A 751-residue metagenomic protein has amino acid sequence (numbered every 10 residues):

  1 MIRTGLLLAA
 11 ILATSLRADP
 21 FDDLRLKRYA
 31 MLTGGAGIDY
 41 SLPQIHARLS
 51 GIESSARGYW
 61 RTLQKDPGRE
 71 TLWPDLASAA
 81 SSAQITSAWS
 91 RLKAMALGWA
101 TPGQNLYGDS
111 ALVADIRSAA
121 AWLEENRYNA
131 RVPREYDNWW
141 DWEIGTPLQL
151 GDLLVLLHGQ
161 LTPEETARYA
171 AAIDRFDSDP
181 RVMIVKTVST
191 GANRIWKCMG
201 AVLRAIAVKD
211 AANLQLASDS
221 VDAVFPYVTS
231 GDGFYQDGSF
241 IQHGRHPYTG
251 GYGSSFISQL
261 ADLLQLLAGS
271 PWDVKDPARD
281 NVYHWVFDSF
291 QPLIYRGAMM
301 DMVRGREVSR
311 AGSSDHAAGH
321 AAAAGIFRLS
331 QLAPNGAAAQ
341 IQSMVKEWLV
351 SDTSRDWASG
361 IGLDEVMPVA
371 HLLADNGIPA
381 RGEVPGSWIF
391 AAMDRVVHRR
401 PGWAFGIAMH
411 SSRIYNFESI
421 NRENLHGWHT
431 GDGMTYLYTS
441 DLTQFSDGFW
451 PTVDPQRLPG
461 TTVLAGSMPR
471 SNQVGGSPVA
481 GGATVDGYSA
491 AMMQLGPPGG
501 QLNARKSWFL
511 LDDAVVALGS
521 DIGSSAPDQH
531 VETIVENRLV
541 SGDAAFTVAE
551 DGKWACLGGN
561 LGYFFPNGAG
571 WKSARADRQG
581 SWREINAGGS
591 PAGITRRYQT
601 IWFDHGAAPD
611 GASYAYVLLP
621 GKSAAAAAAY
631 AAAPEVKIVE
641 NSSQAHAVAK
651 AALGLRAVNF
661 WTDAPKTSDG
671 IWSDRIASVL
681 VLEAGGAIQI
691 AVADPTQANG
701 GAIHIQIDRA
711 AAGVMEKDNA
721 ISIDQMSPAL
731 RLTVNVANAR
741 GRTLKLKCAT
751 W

Functional and structural regions predicted by a protein language model:
M1-L7: Sec-dependent signal peptide recognition, specifically the positively charged N-region followed immediately by
A9-R17: Hydrophobic h-region of N-terminal signal peptides that target proteins for export in Gram-negative bacteria
A18-Q44, C748-W751: Intrinsically disordered, low-structural-confidence terminal and linker regions
L42-I45, R57-A311, H316: Aromatic-lined, polymer-binding surfaces characteristic of secreted/periplasmic polysaccharide-degrading enzymes
L263-Q689, A693-M715, D724-M726: Extended polysaccharide-engagement surfaces of secreted carbohydrate-active enzymes
A392, G562-F564, A612-A615, A729-W751: C-terminal beta-strand-rich structural cap/linker in extracellular carbohydrate-active enzymes
K717-S727, R731-N735: Solvent-exposed serine/threonine-rich low-complexity stretches and specific carbohydrate-binding patches
